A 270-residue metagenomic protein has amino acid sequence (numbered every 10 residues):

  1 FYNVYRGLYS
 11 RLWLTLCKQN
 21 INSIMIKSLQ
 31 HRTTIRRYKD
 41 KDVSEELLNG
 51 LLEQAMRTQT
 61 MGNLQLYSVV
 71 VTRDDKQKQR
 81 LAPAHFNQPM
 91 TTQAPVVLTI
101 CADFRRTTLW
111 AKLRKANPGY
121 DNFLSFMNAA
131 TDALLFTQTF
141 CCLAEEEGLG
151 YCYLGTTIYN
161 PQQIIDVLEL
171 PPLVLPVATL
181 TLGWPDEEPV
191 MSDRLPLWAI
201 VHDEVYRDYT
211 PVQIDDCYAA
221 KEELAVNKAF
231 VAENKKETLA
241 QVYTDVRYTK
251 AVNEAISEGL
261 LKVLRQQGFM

Functional and structural regions predicted by a protein language model:
F1-Y5, Y9: Aromatic (phenylalanine/tyrosine) cluster motif
V4-Y5, T15, Q19-M270: Acidic, surface-exposed loops and disordered segments
